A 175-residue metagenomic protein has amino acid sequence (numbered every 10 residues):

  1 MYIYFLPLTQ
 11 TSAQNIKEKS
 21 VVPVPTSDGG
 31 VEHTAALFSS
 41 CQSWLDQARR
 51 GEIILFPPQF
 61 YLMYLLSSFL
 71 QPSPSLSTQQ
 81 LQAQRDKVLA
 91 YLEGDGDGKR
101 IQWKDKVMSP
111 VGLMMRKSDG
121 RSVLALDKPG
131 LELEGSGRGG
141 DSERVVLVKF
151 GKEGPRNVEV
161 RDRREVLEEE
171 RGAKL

Functional and structural regions predicted by a protein language model:
Y2-I53: NUDIX/MutT-family hydrolases
P57-L66, Q71-K174: Core RNA-modification/binding signature centered on pseudouridine synthases
